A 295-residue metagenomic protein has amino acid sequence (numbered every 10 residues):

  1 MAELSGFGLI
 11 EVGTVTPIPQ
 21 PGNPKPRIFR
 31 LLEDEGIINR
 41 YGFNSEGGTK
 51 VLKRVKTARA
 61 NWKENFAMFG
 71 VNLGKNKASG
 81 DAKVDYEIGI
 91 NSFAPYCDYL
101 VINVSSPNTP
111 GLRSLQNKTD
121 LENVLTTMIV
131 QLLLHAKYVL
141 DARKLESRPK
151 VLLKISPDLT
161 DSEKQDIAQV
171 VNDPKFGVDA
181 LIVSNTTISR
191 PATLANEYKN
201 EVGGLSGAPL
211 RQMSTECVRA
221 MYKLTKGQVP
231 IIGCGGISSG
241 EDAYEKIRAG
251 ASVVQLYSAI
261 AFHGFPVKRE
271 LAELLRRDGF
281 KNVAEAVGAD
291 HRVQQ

Functional and structural regions predicted by a protein language model:
M1-L4, E87, L159-D173, Y222-G227 (+2 more regions): Catalytic cores of alpha/beta
G8-I18, V104-S106, V178-I188, I237 (+1 more regions): Glycine-rich phosphate-binding active-site loops on the catalytic face of alpha/beta enzymes
I10, V51, I102-N103, K154 (+4 more regions): Conserved, mostly hydrophobic/aromatic
G13-N65: A gly/proline- and charged-residue-enriched helix-loop-helix capping module
P19-E35, R190-G203, I260-K281: C-terminal helical cap(s) of enzyme catalytic domains, especially alpha/beta-barrels
K63-L73, R143-L159, M221-G233: Short beta-strand/loop segments at the ligand-binding rim of alpha/beta enzyme cores
K75-E87, R113-D120, L152-K175: Active-site glycine- and acidic-residue-rich loops that bind and position anionic ligands or nucleotide-like cofactors
P107-D120, A168-V229: Glycine/Thr-rich beta-alpha phosphate-binding loop at enzyme active sites
